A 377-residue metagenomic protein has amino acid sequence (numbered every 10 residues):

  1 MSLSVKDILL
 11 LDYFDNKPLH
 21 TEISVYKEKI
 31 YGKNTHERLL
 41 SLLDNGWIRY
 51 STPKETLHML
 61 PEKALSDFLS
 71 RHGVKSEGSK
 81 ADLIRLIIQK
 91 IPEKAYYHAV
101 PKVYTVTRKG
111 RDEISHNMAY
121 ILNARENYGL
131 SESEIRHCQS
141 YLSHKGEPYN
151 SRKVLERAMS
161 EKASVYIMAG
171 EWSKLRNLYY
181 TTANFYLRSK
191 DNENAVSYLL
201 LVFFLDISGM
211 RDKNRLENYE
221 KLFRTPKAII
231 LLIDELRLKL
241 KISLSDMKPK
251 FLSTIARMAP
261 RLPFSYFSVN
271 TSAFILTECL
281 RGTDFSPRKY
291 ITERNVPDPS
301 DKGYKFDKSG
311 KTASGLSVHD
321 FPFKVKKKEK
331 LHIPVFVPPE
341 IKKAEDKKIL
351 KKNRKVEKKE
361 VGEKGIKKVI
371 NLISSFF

Functional and structural regions predicted by a protein language model:
S2-S133: Basic helix-extension-helix modules of the SAP/HeH family
T35, E62, K80, K248 (+3 more regions): Short amphipathic alpha-helical segments that mediate assembly, nucleic-acid/protein binding, or membrane association
G46, A64, H72, S76 (+13 more regions): Short, flexible helical or helix-coil boundary motifs
I84-I88, Y219-F223, K364: Flexible coil/linker segments and helix-coil junctions enriched in charged and small residues
E134-S309: Extended amphipathic alpha-helical coiled-coil/heptad-repeat regions
T292-N353: Long C-terminal extensions of eukaryotic subunits of large macromolecular complexes
K358-F377: Long, low-complexity, intrinsically disordered segments
